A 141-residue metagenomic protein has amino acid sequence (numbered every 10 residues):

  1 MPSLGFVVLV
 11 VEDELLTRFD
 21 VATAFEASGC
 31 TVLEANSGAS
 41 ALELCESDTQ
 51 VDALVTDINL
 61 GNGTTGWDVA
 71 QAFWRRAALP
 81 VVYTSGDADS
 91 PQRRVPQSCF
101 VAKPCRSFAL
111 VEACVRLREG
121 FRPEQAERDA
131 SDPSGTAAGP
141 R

Functional and structural regions predicted by a protein language model:
M1-L9, L15, C99, R106-R141: Non-catalytic signal-transmission and effector/linker regions of two-component phosphorelay proteins
L15-L33: Two-component/phosphorelay signaling modules centered on CheY-like receiver
E34-A53: Acidic, metal-coordinating helix/loop segments flanking the phosphotransfer/catalytic sites of two-component signaling
A35, G61-T64: Hydrophobic residue at a beta-alpha junction that N-caps the helix immediately following a catalytic beta-strand/loop
D57-I58: Active-site residues of response regulator receiver
T64-L79: Short amphipathic alpha-helix used as the core "switch/output" element in two-component signaling
T84-S85: Hydrophobic/aromatic residues positioned on beta-strands within the core alpha/beta folds
A88-S98: Short loop/helix-cap segments at secondary-structure boundaries that form the rim of catalytic
